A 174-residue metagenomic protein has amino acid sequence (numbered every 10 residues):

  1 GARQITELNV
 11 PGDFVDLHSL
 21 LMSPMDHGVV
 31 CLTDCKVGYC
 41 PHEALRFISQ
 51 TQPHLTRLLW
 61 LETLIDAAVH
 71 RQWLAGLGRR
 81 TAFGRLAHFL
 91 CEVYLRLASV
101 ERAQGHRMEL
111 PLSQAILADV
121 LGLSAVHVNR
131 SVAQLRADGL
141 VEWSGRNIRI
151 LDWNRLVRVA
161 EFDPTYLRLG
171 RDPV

Functional and structural regions predicted by a protein language model:
G1-T6: N-terminal functional module of multi-domain proteins
E7-Q72: Cyclic-nucleotide recognition modules
N9-P11, L17-P24, L58, L77-R80 (+3 more regions): Surface-exposed loop/turn and secondary-structure junction residues enriched for glycine/proline
Q50-P53, C91, E161-P164: A generic structural signal for secondary-structure junctions that act as hinges or helix/strand caps at the edges
P53-G122: Polybasic "coupling" helices that flank or enter modular domains
L95-V174: Phosphate-/nucleic-acid-contacting segments
